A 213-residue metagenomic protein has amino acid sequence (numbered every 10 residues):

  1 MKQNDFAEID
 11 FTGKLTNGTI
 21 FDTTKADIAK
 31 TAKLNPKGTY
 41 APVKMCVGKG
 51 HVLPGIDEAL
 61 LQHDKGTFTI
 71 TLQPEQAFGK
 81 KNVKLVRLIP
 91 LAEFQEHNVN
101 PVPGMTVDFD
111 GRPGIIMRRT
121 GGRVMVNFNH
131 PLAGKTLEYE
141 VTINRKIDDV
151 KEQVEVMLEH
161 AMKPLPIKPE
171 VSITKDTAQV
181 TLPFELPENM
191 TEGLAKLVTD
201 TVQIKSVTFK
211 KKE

Functional and structural regions predicted by a protein language model:
M1-E213: FKBP-type peptidyl-prolyl cis-trans isomerases
